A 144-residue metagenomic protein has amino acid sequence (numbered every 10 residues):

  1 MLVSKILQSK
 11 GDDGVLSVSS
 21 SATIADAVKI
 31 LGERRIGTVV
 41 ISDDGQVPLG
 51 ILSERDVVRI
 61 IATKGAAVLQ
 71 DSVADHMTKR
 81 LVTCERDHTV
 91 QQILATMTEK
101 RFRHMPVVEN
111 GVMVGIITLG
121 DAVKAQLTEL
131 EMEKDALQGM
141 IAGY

Functional and structural regions predicted by a protein language model:
M1-Y144: Tandem CBS (Cystathionine beta-synthase) repeat/Bateman regulatory domains
